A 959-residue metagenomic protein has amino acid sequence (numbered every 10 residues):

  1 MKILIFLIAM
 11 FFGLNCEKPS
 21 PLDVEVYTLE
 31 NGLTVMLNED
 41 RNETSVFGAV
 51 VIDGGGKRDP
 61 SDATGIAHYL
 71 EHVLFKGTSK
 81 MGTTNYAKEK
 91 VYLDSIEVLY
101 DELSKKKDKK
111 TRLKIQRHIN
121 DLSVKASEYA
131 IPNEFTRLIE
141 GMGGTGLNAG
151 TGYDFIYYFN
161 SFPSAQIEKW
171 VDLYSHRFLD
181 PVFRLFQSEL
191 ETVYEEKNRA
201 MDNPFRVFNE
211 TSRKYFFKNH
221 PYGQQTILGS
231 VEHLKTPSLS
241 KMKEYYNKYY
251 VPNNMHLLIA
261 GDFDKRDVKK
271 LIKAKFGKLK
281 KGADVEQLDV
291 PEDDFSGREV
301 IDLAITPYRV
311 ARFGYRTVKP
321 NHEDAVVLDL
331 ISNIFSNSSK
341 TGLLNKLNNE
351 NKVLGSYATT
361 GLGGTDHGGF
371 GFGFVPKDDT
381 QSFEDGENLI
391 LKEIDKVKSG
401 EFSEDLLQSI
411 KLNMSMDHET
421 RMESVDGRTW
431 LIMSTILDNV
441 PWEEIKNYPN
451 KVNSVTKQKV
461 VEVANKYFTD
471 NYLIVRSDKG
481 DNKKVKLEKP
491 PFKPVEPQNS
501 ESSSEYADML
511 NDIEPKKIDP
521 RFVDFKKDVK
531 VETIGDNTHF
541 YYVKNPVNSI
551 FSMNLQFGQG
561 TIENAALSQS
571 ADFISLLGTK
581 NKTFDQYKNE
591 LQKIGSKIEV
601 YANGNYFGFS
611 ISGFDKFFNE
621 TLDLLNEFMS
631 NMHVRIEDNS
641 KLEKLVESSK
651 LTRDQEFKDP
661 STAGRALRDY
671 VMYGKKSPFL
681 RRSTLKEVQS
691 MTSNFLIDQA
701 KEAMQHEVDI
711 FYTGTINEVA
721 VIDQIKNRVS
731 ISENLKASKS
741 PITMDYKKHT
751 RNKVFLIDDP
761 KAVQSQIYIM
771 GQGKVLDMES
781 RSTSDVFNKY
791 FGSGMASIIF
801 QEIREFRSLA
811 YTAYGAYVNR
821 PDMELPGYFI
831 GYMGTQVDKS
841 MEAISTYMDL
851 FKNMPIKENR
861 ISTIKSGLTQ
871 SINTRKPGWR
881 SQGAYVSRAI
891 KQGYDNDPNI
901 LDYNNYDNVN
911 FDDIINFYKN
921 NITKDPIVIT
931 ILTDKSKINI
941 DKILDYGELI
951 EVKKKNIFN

Functional and structural regions predicted by a protein language model:
I3-G13: Sec-dependent N-terminal signal peptides
C16-T34, D264-A304, V310, L344-N345 (+9 more regions): Proteolytic maturation boundary segments
N38, E43-G56, G65-I66, T83-H176 (+15 more regions): M16 family metallopeptidases and their MPP-like homologs
A63-H72: Histidine-centered catalytic micro-motifs
H68, D329, S568-Q569, D785: Proteins synthesized as precursors that undergo proteolytic processing into mature forms
I167-K169, K265-K269, E323, T380-D385 (+5 more regions): Short, conserved charged micro-motifs
H176-F183, F276-A283, L391-E401, E627-I636 (+3 more regions): A common structural junction motif
